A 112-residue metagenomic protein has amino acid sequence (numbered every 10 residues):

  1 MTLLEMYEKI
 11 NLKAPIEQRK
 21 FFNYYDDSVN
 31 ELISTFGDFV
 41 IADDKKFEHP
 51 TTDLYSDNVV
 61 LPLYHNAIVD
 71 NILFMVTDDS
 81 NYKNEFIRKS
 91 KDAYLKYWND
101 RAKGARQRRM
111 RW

Functional and structural regions predicted by a protein language model:
M1-D57, N84-E85, L95-W112: Conserved short "hinge" loops at termini or chain/domain junctions
N11, L73-F74: Amphipathic alpha-helical segments within well-ordered protein domains
P62-N71: Elongated alpha-helical scaffolds
F74-E85: Short helix-capping/linker segments at secondary-structure and domain boundaries
R88-D92: Short, surface-exposed beta-strand/strand-loop-strand elements in extracellular ectodomains
